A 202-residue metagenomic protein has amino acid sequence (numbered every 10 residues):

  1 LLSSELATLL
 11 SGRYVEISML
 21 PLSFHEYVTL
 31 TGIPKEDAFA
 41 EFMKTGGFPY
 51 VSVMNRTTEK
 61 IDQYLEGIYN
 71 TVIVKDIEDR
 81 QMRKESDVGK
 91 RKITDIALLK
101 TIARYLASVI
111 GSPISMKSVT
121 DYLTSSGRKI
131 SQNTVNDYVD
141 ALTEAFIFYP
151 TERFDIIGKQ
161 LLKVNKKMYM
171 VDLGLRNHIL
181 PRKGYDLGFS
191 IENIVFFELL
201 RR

Functional and structural regions predicted by a protein language model:
L1-L2, V51: Catalytic P-loop NTPase motifs of RecA-like helicase/translocase cores
L2-V15, T31-K35: Short regulatory helix/loop adjacent to the ATP-binding pocket of P-loop NTPases
A7, M19-L22: Phosphate/pyrophosphate-binding catalytic cores of soluble transferases and nucleic-acid-acting enzymes
V15-I17, Y169: Hydrophobic/aromatic beta-strand patches that form the interior of the parallel beta-sheet core in alpha/beta enzyme
I17-S18, L98: Short acidic alpha-helix initiation/capping motifs at coil-to-helix transition points, especially at protein N-termini
F24-F197, R201: Interdomain hinge/linker elements that couple catalytic modules in large macromolecular machines
